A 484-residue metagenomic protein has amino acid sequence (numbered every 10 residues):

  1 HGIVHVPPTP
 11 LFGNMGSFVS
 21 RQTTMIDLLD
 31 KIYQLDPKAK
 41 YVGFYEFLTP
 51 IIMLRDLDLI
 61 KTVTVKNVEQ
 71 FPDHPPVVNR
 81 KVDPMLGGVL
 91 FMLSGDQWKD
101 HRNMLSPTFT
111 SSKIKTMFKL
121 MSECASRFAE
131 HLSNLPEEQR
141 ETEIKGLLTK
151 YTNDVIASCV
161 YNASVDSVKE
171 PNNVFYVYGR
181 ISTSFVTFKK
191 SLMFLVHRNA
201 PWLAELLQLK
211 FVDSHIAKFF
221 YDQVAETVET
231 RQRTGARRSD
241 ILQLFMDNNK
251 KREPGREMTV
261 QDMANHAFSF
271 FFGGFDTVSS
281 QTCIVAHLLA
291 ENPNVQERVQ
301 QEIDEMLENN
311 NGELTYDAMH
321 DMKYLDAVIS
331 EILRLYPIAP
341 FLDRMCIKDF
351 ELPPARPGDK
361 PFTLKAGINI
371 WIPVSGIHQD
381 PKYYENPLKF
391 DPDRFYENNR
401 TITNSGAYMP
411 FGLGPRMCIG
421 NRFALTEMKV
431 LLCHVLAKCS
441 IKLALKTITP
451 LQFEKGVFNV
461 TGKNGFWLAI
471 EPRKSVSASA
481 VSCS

Functional and structural regions predicted by a protein language model:
H1-L86, S94-D100, S122-H131, D166 (+2 more regions): N-terminal membrane-proximal hinge/A-helix region immediately C-terminal to the signal-anchor transmembrane segment
G16-A39, D222, E226, G312-D359 (+2 more regions): Conserved cytochrome P450 K-helix E-x-x-R motif and the immediately C-terminal K′/meander segment
G16-S17, K40, T110-S112, V212-Q281 (+4 more regions): Conserved cytochrome P450 catalytic core segment spanning the I/J/K helices
F44-I52, S112-E123, S133-S158, D166-F175 (+6 more regions): Cytochrome P450
G87, D359-P361, W371, E397-M428 (+1 more regions): Cytochrome P450 heme-thiolate "Cys pocket" and heme-binding signature region
T152, I156, V160-Y161, A217-V224 (+6 more regions): Central I-helix of cytochrome P450 enzymes
P293-Q296, N421-N459: Cytochrome P450 heme-binding "Cys pocket" and the immediately downstream C-terminal segment
I372-N399: Conserved cytochrome P450 K-helix/beta-meander segment immediately N-terminal to the heme-binding cysteine loop
